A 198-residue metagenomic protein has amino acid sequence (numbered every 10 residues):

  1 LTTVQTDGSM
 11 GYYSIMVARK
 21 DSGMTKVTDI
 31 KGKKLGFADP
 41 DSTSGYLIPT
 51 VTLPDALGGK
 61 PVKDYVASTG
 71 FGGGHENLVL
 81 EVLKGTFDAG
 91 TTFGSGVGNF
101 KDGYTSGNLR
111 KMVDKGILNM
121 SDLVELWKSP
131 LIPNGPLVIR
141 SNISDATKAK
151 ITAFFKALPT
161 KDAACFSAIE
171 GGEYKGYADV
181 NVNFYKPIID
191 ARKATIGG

Functional and structural regions predicted by a protein language model:
L1-M24: Short, glycine-/small- and polar/acidic-enriched structural segments that line small-molecule recognition paths
G8, V27-D29, W127-L131: Short, flexible turn/loop "capping" segments at secondary-structure junctions
Y13, V27, T50, E76-V79 (+3 more regions): Extracytoplasmic/secreted envelope proteins and their assembly/folding machinery, especially bacterial periplasmic
A18-D39: Flexible hinge/capping segments at coil-to-helix
K34-S144: Pocket-lining segment of extracytoplasmic ligand-binding domains
N108, I139-G198: An extracytoplasmic/periplasmic, membrane-proximal ligand-sensing/linker region
